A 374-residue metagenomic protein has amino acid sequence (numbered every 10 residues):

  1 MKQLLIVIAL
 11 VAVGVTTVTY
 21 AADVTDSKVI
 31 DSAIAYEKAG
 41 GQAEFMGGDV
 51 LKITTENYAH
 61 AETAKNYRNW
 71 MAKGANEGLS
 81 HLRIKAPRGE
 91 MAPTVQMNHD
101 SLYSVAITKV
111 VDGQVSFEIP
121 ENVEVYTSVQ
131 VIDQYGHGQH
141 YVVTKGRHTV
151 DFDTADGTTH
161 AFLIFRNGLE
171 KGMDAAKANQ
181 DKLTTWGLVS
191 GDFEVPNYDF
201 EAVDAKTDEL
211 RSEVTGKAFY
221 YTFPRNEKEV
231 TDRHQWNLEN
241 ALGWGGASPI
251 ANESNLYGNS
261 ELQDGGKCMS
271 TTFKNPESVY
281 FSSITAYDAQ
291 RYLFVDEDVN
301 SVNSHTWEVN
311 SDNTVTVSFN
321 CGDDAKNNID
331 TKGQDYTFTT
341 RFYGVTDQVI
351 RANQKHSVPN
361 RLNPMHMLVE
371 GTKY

Functional and structural regions predicted by a protein language model:
M1-A21: Gram-negative bacterial Sec-dependent N-terminal signal peptides
A21-Y374: A compositional/structural signature for long, glycine/proline-rich flexible linkers and loops on extracytoplasmic
